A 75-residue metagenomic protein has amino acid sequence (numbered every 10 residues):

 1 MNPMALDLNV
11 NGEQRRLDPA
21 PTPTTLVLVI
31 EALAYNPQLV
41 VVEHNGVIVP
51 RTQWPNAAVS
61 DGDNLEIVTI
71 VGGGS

Functional and structural regions predicted by a protein language model:
M1-S75: Ubiquitin-like/PB1-type beta-grasp interaction modules and other compact soluble beta-rich domains
